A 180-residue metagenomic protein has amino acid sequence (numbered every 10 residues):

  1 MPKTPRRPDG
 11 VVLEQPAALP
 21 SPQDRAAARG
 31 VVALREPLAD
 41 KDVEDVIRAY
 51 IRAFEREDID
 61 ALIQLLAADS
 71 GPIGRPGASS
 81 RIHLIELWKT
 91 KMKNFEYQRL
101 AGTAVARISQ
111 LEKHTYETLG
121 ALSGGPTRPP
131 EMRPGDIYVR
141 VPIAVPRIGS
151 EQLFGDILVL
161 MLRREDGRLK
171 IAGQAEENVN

Functional and structural regions predicted by a protein language model:
M1-P8, V12, Y97, G102 (+1 more regions): Contiguous N-terminal and early-domain "leader" segments and peripheral loops that mark the onset or edge of a domain
P2-D60, Q64, A68, P72: Short, low-complexity N-terminal intrinsically disordered segments enriched in polar/charged residues
P2-P22, A28-R29, P129-N180: Low-complexity, intrinsically disordered terminal/linker segments enriched in charged and Gly/Pro repeats
V43, I47-Y50, R81, I85 (+2 more regions): Generic alpha-helical hydrophobic packing signal
L65, G77-A78, R99, E177: Residue-level detector of alpha-helical recognition elements and their boundaries
G71-S80: Short, charge-rich amphipathic alpha-helical segments embedded in non-transmembrane helical bundles/solenoids
S79-L153: Surface-exposed, charged secondary-structure patches
